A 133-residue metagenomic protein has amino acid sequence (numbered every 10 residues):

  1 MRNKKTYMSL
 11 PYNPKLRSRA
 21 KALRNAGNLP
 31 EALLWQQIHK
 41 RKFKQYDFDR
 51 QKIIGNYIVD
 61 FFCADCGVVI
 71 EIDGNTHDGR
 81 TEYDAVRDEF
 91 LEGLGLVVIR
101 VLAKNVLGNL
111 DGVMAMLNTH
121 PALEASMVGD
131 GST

Functional and structural regions predicted by a protein language model:
M1-Q45, A122-T133: Solvent-exposed, charged helical/coil patches that constitute nucleic-acid or partner-interaction surfaces
L23-G27, R50-H120: Basic, amphipathic alpha-helical patches used to engage nucleic acids or provide basic targeting signals, exemplified
